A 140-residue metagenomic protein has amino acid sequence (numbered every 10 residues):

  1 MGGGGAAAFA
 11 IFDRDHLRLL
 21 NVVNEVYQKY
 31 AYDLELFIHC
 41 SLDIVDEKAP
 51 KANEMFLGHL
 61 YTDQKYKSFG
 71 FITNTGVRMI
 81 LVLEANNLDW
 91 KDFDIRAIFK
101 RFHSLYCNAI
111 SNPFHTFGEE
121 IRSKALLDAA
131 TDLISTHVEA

Functional and structural regions predicted by a protein language model:
M1-A8, R14-A140: Acidic, low-complexity cytosolic segments
